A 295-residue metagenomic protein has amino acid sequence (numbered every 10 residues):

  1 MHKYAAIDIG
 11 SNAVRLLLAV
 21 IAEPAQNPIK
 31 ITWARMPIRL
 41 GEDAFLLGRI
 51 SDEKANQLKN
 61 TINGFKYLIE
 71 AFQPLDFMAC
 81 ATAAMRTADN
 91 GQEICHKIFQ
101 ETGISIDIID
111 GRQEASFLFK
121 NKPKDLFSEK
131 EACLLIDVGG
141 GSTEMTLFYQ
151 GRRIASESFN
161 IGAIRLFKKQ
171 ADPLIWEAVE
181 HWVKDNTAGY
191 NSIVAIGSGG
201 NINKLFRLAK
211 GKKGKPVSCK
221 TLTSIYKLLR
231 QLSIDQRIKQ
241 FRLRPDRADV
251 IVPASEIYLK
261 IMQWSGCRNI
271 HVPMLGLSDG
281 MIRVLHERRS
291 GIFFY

Functional and structural regions predicted by a protein language model:
H2-I29: N-terminal basic/disordered segments at the start of proteins
Y4, L18, D43-P74, T82-H96 (+2 more regions): Helical "lid/coupling" subdomains associated with nucleotide-phosphate turnover
I7, M36-I38, I136, F159: Preference for bulky hydrophobic residues occupying beta-strand positions in well-ordered beta-sheet regions
D8-A13, I136-S142, S198-N201: A short acidic Gly-Thr/Ser loop motif
A25-A44, E70: Conserved ATP-binding subdomain of kinase catalytic cores across diverse folds
A79: Dinucleotide-binding Rossmann-like beta1-alpha1 core, especially the glycine-rich loop that anchors the ADP
